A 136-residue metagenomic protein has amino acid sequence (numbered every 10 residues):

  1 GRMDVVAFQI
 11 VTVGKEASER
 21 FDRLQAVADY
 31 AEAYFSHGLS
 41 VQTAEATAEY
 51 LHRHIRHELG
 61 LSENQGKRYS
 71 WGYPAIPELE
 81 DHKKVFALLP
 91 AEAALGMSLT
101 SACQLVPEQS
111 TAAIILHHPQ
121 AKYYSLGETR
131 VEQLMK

Functional and structural regions predicted by a protein language model:
G1-A33, L59-L61, E108: Active-site loops and adjacent core secondary-structure elements that bind or stabilize anionic groups
E16, A28, V41-Q42, R130-Q133: Residue-level detector of solvent-exposed, low-hydrophobicity positions
E32-H54: C-terminal substrate/ligand-recognition segments
R53-K136: Compositionally biased, low-complexity/repeat regions
